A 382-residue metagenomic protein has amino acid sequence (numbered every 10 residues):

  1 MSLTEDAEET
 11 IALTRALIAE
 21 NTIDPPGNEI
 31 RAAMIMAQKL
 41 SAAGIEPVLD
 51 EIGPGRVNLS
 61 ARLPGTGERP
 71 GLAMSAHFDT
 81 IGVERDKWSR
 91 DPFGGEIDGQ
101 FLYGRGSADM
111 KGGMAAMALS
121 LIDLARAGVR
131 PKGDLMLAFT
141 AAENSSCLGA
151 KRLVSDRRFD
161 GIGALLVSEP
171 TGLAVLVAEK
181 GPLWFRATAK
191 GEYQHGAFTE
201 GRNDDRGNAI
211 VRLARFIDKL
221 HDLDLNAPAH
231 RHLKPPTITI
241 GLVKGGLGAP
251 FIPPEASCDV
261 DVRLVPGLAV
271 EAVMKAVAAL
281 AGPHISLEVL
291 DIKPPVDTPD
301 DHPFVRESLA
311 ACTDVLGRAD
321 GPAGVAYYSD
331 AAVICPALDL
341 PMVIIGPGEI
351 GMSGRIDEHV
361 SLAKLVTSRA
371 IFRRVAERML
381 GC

Functional and structural regions predicted by a protein language model:
M1-R85, E255-D259, V273-L280, L362-V366: N-terminal helical capping/dimerization or prosegment-like subdomains of hydrolases acting on amide or phosphate bonds
E5, T22, E51-G53, W184-C382: Metal-dependent amide/peptide-bond hydrolase catalytic core, centered on the "pita-bread" metallohydrolase fold
V48, A73, M136-A138, S286: A structural signal for isolated positions on well-ordered beta-strands in alpha/beta enzyme cores
A61, G95-I97, I240-V243: A structural signal for short hydrophobic beta-strand segments in well-ordered beta-sheet cores
R69-M136: Active-site metal-coordination/substrate-binding segment of hydrolases, especially metallo-dependent peptidases
S75-H77, A138-T140, L166-E169, T188 (+1 more regions): Short beta-strand segments
V83-D98, A178-G191, A310, V343: Acidic-glycine-rich active-site phosphate/pyrophosphate-binding loop
M110-W184, L380: Acidic/histidine-rich catalytic neighborhood of metal-dependent amide-processing enzymes
